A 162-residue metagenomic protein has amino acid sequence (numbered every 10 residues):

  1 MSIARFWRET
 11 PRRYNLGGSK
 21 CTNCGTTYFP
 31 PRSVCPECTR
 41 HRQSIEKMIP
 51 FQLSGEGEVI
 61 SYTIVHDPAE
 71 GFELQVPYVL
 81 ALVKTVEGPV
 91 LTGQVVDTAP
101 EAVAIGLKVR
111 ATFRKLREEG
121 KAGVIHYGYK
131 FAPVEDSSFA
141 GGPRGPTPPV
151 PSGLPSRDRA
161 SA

Functional and structural regions predicted by a protein language model:
M1-S19, G128-E135: A broadly conserved sequence feature marking short terminus-proximal activation segments in nucleic acid-centric
Y14-G17, P31, L53-G55: Short metal-coordination and nucleic-acid-contact micro-motifs, chiefly zinc-binding Cys/His arrays
C21-C24, C35-C38: Short cysteine-rich clusters marking metal-coordination/redox-active sites
T27-Y28, R42-S44: Cys/His-rich microdomains that often coordinate metals
G57-V59, V95: Conserved hydrophobic positions within beta-strands
Y62-P68, L116: Short, conserved beta-turn/loop elements at beta-strand boundaries and strand-helix junctions
D97-R110: Short nucleic-acid-contacting surface segments enriched for D/E, G, S/T with interspersed K/R
R114-G145: OB-fold/S1-family single-stranded nucleic acid-binding modules
